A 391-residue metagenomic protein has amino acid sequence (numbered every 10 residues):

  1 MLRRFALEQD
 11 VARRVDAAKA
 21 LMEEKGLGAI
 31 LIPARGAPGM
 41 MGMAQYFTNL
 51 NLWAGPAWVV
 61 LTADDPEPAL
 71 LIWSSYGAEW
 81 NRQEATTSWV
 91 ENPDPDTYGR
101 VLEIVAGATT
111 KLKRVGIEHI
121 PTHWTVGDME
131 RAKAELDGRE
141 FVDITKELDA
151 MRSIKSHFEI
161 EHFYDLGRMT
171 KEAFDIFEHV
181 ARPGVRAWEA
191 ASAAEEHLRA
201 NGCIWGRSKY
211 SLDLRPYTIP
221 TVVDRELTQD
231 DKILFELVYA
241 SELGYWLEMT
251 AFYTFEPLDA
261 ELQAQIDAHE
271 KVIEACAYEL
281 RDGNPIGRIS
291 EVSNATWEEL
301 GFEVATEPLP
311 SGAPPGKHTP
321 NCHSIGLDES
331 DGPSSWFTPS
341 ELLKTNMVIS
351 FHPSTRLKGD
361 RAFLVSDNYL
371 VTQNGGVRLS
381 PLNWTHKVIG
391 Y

Functional and structural regions predicted by a protein language model:
M1-Y391: Active-site neighborhoods and metal-handling regions in enzymes and metal-associated proteins
